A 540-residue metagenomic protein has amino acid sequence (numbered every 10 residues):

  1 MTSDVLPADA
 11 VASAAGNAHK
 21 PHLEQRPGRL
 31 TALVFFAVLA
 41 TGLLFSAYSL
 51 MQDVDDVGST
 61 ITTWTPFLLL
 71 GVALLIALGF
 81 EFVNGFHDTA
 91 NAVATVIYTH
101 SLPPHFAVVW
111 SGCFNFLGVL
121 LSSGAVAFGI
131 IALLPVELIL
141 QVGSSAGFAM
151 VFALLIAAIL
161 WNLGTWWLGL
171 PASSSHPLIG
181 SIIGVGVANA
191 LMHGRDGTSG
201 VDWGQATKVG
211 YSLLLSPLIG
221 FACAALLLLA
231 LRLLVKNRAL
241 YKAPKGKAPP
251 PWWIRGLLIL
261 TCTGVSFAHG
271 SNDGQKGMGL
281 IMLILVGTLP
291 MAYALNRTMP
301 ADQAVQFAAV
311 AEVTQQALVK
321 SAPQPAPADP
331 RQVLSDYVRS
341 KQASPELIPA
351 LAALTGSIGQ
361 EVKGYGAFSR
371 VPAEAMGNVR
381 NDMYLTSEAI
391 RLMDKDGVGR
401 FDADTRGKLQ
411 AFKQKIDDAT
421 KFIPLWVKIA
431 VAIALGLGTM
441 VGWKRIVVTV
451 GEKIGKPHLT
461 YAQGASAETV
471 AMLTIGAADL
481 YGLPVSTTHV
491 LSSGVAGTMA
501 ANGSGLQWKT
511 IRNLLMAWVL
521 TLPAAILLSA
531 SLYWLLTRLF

Functional and structural regions predicted by a protein language model:
D9-I76, F128-A149, K236-A248, T405-T460: Helix-loop-helix hairpins and the membrane-proximal interhelical loops of multi-pass alpha-helical transport proteins
N17-K20, L50, V54, P290-W426: Low-complexity, proline/glycine-enriched hydrophobic segments characteristic of transmembrane helices
L23-G28, H458, N502-I526: Interfacial loop-to-transmembrane junctions
L74, L78-T89, N115-F128, L154 (+13 more regions): Transmembrane alpha-helical segments of multi-pass membrane transport proteins and ion-pumping complexes
F86-I97, S101-P104, L168-G180, G274-I281 (+2 more regions): Short, non-helical or kinked segments that cap or interrupt transmembrane helices
H100-C113, Y461-A465, G503, Q507-L514: Membrane-interface alpha-helices at helix entry/exit sites of multi-pass transporters
W167, G451-T487, L514-W518: Hydrophobic alpha-helical bundle architecture
P171, I179, I183, V187 (+2 more regions): Glycine-rich, mobile lid/loop segments that gate access to catalytic sites or pores
